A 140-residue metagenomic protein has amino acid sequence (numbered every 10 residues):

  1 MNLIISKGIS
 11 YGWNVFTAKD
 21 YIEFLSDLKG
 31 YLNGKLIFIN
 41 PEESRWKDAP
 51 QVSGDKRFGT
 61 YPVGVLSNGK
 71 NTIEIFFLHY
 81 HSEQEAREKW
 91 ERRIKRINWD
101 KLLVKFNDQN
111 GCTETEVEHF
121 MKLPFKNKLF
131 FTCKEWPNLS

Functional and structural regions predicted by a protein language model:
M1-E116, K126, P137: Positively charged, amphipathic N-terminal segments that serve as targeting/anchoring signals
E118-M121: Histidine-anchored nucleotide/phosphate-binding helix
K128-F130: Conserved beta-strand scaffold positions in the cores of enzyme catalytic domains, especially in NTP/NDP-utilizing
T132-S140: Polybasic, proline/glycine-rich intrinsically disordered low-complexity segments
